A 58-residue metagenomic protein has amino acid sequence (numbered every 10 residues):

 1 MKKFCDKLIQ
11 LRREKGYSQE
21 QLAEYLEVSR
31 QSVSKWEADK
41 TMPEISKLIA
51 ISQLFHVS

Functional and structural regions predicted by a protein language model:
M1-E14: A short, Lys/Arg-rich alpha-helix, primarily the initiator
K2-K3, R30, L54: Short helix-coil-helix linker/hinge
K15, T41: Flexible nucleotide-binding loop
G16-K35, A50: Short alpha-helical DNA-recognition segment
A38, E44: Short, conserved catalytic or interaction motifs in soluble domains
S46-S58: DNA major-groove recognition helix of helix-turn-helix/homeodomain DNA-binding modules
